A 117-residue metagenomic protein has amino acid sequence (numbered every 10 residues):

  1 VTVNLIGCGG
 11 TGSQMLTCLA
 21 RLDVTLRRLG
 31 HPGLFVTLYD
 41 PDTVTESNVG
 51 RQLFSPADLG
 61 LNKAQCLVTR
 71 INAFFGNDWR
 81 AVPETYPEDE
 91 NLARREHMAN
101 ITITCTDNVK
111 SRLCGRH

Functional and structural regions predicted by a protein language model:
V1-H117: Adenine nucleotide-associated cytosolic modules
